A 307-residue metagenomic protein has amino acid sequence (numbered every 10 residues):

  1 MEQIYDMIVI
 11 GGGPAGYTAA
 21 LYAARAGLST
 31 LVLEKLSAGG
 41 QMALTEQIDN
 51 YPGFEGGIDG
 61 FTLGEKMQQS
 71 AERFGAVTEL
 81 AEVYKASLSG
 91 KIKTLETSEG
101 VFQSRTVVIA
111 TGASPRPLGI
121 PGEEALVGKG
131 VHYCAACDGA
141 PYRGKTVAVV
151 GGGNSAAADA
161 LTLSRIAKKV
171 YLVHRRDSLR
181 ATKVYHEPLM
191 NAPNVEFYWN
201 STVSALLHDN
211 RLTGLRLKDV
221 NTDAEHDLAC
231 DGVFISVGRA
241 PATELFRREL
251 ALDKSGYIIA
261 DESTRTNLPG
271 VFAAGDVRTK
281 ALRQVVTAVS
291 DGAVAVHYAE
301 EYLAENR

Functional and structural regions predicted by a protein language model:
I4-D6, L80-A81, R143-K145, N200 (+2 more regions): Phosphate-coordination loops involved in phosphoryl transfer and adenosine-cofactor binding
Y5-F74, A157-K183, D253: Beta1-alpha1 glycine-rich phosphate/pyrophosphate-binding loop at the start of Rossmann-like nucleotide-binding domains
G12, T111-G112, V237-G238: Glycine-rich, N-terminal phosphate-binding loop of Rossmann-like dinucleotide-binding domains
A71-G90, T94-E96, V101-F102, S164-D261 (+1 more regions): A Rossmann-like FAD-binding core segment of flavoenzymes
T78-R143, V147, G152: Glycine/small-residue-rich loop that forms an oxyanion/phosphate-binding "nest" at active or ligand-binding sites
G119, A125-P141, V237-T287, D291 (+1 more regions): FAD-site-proximal beta/loop scaffold in flavoenzymes
